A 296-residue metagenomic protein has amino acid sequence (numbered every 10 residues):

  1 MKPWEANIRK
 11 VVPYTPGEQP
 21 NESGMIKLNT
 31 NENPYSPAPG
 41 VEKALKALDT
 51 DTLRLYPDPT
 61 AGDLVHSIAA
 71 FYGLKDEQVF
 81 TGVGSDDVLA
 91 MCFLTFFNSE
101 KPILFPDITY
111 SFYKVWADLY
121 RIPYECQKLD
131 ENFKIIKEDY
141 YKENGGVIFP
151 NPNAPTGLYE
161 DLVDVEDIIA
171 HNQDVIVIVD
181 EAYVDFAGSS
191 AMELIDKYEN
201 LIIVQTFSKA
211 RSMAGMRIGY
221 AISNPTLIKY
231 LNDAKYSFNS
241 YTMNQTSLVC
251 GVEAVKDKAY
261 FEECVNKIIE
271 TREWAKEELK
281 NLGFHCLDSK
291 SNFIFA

Functional and structural regions predicted by a protein language model:
M1-L55, E143: N-terminal "arm"/small-domain region of PLP-dependent enzymes with the aminotransferase-like
N29, S223, F295-A296: Conserved PLP-binding active-site segment of the aspartate aminotransferase-like
G62-P102: Phosphate-binding glycine-rich loop
T95-P150: PLP-dependent aminotransferase-like
N132-E143, P155-V177, E181-M213, L227: Active-site pre-lysine segment of PLP-dependent enzymes
N200-K280, F284-L287: PLP-dependent aminotransferase class I/II
L287-F293: Short Gly/Ser/Thr- and Asp/Glu-enriched loop/turn motifs at secondary-structure junctions
